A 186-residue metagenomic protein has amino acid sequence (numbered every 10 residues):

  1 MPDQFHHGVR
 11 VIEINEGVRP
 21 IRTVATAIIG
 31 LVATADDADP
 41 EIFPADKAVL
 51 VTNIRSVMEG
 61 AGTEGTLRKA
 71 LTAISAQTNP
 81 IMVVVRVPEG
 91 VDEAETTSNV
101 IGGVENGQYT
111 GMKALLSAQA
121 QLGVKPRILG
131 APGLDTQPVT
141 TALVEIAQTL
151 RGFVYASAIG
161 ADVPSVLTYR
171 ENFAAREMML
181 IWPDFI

Functional and structural regions predicted by a protein language model:
M1-I186: Surface-exposed assembly/interface segments
